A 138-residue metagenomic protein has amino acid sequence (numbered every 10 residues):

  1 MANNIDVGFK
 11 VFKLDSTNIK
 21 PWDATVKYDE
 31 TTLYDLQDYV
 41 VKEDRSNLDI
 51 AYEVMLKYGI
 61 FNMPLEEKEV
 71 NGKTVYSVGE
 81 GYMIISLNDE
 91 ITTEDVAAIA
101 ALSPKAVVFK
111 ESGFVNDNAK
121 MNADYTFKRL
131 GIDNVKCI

Functional and structural regions predicted by a protein language model:
M1-I138: Accessory, often C-terminal, charged low-complexity segments
